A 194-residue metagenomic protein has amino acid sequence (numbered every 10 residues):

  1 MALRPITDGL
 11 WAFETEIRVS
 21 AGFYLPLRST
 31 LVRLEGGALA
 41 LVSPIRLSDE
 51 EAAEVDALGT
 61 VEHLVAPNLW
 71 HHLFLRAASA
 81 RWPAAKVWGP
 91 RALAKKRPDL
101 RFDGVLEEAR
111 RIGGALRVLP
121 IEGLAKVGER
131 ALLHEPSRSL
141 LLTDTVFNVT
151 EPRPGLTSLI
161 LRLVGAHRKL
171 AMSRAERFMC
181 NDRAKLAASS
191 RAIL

Functional and structural regions predicted by a protein language model:
A2, D8, L41, G128-L194: Metallo-beta-lactamase
L3-E50, R130-T143: Conserved beta-strand hairpin/beta-sheet module of binuclear metal-dependent hydrolase folds, prominently
F23-L25, E50-D56, V149-G155: A short, polar/proline- and glycine-enriched secondary-structure boundary/capping micro-motif
L25, S48-E51, H71, A125 (+1 more regions): Amphipathic coiled-coil/heptad-repeat helices and related helical stalk/stem segments that mediate oligomerization
G37-L41, T60-H63, G113, S173-E176: Short, basic, glycine/proline-bearing loop/turn elements
V42-I45, V65-L69, G89-R91, I121 (+2 more regions): Short His-Asn-centered micro-motif
R46-P90: Active-site metal-binding motif and surrounding structural segment of the metallo-beta-lactamase
W88-E129, E135, D182-S189: Metallo-beta-lactamase
